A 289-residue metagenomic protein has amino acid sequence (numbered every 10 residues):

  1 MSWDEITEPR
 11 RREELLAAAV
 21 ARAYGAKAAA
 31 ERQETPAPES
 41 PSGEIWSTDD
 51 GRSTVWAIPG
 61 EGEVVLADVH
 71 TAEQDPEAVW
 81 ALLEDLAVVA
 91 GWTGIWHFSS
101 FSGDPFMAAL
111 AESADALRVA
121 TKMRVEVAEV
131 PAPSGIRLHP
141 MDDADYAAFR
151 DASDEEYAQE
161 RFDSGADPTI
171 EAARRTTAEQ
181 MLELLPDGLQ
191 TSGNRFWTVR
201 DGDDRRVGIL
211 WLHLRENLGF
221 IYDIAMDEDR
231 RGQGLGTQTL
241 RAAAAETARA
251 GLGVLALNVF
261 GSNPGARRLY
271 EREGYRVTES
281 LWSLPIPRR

Functional and structural regions predicted by a protein language model:
M1-A17, R137-S164: A short beta-loop-alpha structural element at the N-terminal edge of CoA-dependent acyl/N-acetyltransferase catalytic
L16-D50, T169-F196, D201: Active-site rim helix/loop that mediates acceptor-substrate recognition in acyltransferases
E34-L82, L210-L218: Conserved donor-binding loop and adjoining core beta-sheet/short helix segment in diverse acyl/aminoacyl transferases
V55-E61, G188-R195, R200-G202, V207-N217 (+1 more regions): A conserved beta-strand-loop-helix scaffold within acyl/acetyltransferase catalytic domains
D75-D143, L284: Acyl-donor-binding surface of acyltransferase catalytic domains
D75-D85, R230, G234-A242: Conserved acetyl-CoA pyrophosphate-binding loop and the N-cap/start of the following alpha-helix in GNAT-like
I95-S99, I221, L255-V259: Conserved hydrophobic beta-strand within the GNAT/NAT acetyltransferase core sheet that lines the active-site cleft
F101-A120, T237, G261-E279: Conserved active-site alpha-helix within GNAT-family acetyltransferase domains
